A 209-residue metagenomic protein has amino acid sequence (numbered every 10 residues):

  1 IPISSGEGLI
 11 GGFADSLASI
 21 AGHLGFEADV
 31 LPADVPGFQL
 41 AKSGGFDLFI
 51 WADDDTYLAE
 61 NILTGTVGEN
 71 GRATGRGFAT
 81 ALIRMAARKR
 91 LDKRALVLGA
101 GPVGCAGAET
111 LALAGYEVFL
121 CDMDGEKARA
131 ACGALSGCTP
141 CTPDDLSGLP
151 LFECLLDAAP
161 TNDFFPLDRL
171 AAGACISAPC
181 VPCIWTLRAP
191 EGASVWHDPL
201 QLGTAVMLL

Functional and structural regions predicted by a protein language model:
I1, C175-L209: Adenosine-phosphate binding glycine-rich loop
I1-E60, L209: N-terminal ligand-binding/catalytic initiation module
Q39-R90: Anion-binding alpha/beta catalytic cores of soluble intermediary-metabolism enzymes, centered on
I50, E153-L156, I176-S177: N-terminal Rossmann-like NAD(P) cofactor-binding module of classical short-chain dehydrogenase/reductase
D54, L156-P160, C180-V181: Short glycine-/small-residue-rich Rossmann-like dinucleotide-binding loops
Y57-L58, D163-F165, I184-W185: Short glycine-rich, flexible loops that bind phosphorylated cofactors or substrates
R72, R76-C154, A159-P160: Glycine-rich phosphate/diphosphate-binding loop of Rossmann-like nucleotide-binding domains
P150-L151, P160-C175: Rossmann-fold NAD(P) dinucleotide-binding segment
